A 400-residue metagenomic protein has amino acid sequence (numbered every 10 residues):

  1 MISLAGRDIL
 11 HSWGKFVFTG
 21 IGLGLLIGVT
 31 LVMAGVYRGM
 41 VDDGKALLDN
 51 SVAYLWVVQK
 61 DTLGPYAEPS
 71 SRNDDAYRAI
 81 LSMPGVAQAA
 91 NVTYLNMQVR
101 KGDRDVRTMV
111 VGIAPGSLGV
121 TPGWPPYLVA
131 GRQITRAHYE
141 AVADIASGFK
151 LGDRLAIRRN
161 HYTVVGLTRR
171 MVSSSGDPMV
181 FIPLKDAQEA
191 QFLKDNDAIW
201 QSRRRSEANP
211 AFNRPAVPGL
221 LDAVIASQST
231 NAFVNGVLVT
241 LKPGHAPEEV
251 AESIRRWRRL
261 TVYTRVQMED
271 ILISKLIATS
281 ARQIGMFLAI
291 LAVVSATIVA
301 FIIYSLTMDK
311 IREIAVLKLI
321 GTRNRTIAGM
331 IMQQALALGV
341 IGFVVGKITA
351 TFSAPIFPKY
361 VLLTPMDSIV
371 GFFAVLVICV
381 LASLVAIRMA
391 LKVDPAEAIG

Functional and structural regions predicted by a protein language model:
M1-S12, T364, M389-G400: Feature of multi-pass inner-membrane transport and sensor proteins that recognizes transmembrane helices together
W13-M40, I277-E313, L336-I341: Hydrophobic alpha-helical transmembrane segments of multi-pass inner-membrane transport and secretion
G20, G24-M109, V129-A137, L151 (+3 more regions): Hydrophobic, regular-secondary-structure patches
V36, L238, P243-V294, L306-M308 (+2 more regions): Peri-transmembrane interface segments
L55, D197-R214, P218-R255: A short beta-strand structural signal in non-transmembrane regions
T93-L95, R104-A114, G123-L221: Hydrophobic secondary-structure segments that place a key small or acidic residue at a functional site
M330, V340-V380, L384-E397: Short helix-loop junctions at transmembrane helix boundaries
